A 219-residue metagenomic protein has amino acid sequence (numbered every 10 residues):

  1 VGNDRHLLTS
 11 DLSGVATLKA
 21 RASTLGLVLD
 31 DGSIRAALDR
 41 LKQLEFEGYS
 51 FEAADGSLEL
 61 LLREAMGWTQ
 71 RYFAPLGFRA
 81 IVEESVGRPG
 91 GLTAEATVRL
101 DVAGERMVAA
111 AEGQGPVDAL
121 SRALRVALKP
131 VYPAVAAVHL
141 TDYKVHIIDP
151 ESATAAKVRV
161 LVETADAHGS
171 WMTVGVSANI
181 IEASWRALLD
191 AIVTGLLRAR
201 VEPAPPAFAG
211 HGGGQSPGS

Functional and structural regions predicted by a protein language model:
V1-S219: Terminal or standalone catalytic/regulatory effector modules within metabolic enzymes and repeat proteins
